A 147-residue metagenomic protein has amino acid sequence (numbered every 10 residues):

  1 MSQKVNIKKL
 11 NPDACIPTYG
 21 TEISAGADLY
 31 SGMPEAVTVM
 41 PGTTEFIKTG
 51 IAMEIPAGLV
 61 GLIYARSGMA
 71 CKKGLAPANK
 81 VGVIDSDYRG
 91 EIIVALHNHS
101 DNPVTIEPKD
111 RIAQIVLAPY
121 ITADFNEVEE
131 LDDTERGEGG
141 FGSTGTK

Functional and structural regions predicted by a protein language model:
M1-K147: DUTPase catalytic domain/fold
